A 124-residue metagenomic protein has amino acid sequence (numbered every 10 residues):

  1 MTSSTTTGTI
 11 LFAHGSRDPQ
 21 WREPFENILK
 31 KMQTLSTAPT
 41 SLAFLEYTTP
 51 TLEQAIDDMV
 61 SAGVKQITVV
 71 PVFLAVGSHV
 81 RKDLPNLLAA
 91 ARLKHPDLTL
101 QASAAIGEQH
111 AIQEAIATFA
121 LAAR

Functional and structural regions predicted by a protein language model:
M1-R124: Active-site-proximal alpha-helix that buttresses catalytic centers in soluble enzyme cores
